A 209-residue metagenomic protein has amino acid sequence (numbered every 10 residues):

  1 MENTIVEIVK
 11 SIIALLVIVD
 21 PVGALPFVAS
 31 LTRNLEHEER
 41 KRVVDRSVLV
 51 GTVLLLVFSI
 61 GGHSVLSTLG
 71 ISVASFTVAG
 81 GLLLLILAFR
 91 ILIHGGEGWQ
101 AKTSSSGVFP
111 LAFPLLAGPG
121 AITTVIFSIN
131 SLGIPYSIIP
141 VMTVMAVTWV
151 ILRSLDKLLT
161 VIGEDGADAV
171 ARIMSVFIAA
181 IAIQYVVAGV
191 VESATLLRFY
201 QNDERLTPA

Functional and structural regions predicted by a protein language model:
M1-I18, H94-L111: Small-residue-enriched transmembrane helix starts and helix-helix packing motifs in multi-pass inner-membrane proteins
E7-A24, I71-L84, P135-T148: Structural signature of hydrophobic alpha-helical transmembrane segments
E7-V53: Juxtamembrane transmembrane-helix termini in multi-pass membrane transport proteins
L16, L25-T32, G95, F109-P114 (+1 more regions): Generic transmembrane alpha-helix signature in multi-pass membrane proteins, especially transporters/channels
R42-I91: Membrane helix-loop-helix hairpins that form the core translocation module of multi-pass transporters
L56-G61, L116-S128, I178-T195: Hydrophobic alpha-helical transmembrane segments in multi-pass integral membrane proteins
G70, V150-V170: Membrane interface segments of multi-pass transport proteins and intramembrane proteases
G81-T103, A182-E192: Transmembrane helix exit motif
